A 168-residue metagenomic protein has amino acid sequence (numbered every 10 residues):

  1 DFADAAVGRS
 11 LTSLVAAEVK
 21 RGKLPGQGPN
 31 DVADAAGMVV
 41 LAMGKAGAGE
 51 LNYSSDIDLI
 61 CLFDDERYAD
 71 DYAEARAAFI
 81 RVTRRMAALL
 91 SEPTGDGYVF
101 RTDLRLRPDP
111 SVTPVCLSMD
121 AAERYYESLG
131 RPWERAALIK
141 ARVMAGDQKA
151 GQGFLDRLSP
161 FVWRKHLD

Functional and structural regions predicted by a protein language model:
D1-D168: A nucleotide- and high-energy phosphate-metabolite-utilizing enzyme signature
